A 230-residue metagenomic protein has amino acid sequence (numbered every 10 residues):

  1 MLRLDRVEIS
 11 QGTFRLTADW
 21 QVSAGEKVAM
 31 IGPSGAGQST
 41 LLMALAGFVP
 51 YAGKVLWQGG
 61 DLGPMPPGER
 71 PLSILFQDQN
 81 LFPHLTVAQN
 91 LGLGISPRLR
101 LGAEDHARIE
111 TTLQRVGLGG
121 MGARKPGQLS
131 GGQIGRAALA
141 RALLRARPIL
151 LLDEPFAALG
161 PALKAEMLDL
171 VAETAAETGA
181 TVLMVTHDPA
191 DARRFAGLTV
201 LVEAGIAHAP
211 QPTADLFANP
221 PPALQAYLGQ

Functional and structural regions predicted by a protein language model:
P50, M65-P66, L85, Q89-H106 (+1 more regions): ABC-type ATPase nucleotide-binding domains, specifically the catalytic core motifs of the NBD
D61-D78, P97, G102, L216-P220: ABC ATPase NBD coupling module
A103-M121, A172-E173: Conserved ABC ATPase "signature" region
K125-L129, Q133: Conserved ABC ATPase signature
L144-P148: A short, proline-enriched helix->beta-strand linker immediately N-terminal to the Walker B motif in ABC-type P-loop
L150-E154: Catalytic Walker B motif of ABC-type/P-loop ATPase nucleotide-binding domains
I206-G229: Conserved beta-strand-loop-alpha-helix hinge in the C-terminal portion of ABC ATPase nucleotide-binding domains
